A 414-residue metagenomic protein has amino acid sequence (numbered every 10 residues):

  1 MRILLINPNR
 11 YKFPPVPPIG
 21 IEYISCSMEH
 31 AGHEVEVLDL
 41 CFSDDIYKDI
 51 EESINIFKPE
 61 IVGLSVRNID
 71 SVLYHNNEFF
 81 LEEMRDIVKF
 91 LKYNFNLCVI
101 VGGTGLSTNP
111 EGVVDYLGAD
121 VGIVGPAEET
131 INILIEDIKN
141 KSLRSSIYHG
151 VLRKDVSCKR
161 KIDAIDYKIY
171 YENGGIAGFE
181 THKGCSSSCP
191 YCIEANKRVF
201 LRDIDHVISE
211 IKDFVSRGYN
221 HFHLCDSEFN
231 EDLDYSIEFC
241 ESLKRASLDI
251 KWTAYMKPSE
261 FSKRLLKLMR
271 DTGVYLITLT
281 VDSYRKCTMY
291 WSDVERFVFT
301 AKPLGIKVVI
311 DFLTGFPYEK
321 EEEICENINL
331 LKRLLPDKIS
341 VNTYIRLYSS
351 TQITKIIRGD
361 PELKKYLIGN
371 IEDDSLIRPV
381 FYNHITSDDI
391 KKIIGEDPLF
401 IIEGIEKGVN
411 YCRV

Functional and structural regions predicted by a protein language model:
M1-R217, H221: Acidic, low-complexity intrinsically disordered segments
R2-Y11, G20, K307, E322-V414: C-terminal accessory regions of radical SAM enzymes
G32-H33, L91-N96, K244-D249, P303-I306 (+1 more regions): Short helix-capping segments at alpha-helix termini
L40-S43, K257, V281-T288, V298-E323 (+2 more regions): Conserved strand-turn element in the central/C-terminal portion of the radical SAM core barrel that lines
G63-V66, A127, L266-Y284, D337-R346: Non-cysteine beta-strand/loop elements that form the S-adenosyl-L-methionine
I69-V72, I131, E231, K286 (+1 more regions): Short glycine-rich, flexible loops that bind phosphorylated cofactors or substrates
P110-L117, L265, Y318-R333: Catalytic cores of alpha/beta
K159-T314, N329: Radical SAM [4Fe-4S] cluster-binding motif and immediate context
